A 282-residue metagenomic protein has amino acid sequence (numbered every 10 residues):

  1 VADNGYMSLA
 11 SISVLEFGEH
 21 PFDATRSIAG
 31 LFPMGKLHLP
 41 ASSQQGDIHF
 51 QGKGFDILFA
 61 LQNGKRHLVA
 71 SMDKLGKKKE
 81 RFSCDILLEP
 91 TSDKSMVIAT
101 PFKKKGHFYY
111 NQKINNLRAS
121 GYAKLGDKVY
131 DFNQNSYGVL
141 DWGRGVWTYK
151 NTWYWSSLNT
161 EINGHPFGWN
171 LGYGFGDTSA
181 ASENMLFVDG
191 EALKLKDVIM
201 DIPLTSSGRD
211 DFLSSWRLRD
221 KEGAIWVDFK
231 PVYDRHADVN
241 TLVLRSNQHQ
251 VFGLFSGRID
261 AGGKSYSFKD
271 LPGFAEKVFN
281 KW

Functional and structural regions predicted by a protein language model:
V1-W282: Structured soluble/peripheral alpha/beta segments that form catalytic or ligand/cofactor-binding pockets
